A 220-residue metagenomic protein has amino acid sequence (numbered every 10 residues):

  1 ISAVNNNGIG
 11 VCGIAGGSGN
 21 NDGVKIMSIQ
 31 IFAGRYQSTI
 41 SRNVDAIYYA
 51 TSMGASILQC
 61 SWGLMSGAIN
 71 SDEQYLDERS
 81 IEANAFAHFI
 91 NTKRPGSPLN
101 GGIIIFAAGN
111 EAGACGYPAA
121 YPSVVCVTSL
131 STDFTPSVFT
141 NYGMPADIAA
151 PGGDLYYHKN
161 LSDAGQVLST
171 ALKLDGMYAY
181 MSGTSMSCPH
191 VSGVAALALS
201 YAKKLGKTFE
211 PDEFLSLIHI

Functional and structural regions predicted by a protein language model:
I1-G23, Y48-M53, R94-P95, T132 (+3 more regions): Flexible, small-residue-rich helix->loop connector segments that border functional cores
I1-S2, I47-Y48, I90, I105 (+4 more regions): Non-transmembrane alpha-helical segments in soluble domains of secreted/periplasmic/extracellular proteins
I1-V4, L58, I148: Acidic-leg catalytic submotif of subtilisin-like serine proteases
G8, N21-S123, D133-T135, L172-H190: Substrate-binding/access-modulating region of protease and related hydrolase catalytic domains
L99, F209-E213: Alpha-helix N-cap and coil->helix boundary residues
G116-S200: Extracellular S/T/G-rich loop segment that most often corresponds to the catalytic His/Ser-adjacent loop
H219-I220: Conserved small/polar residues in nucleotide/adenosyl-binding loops
